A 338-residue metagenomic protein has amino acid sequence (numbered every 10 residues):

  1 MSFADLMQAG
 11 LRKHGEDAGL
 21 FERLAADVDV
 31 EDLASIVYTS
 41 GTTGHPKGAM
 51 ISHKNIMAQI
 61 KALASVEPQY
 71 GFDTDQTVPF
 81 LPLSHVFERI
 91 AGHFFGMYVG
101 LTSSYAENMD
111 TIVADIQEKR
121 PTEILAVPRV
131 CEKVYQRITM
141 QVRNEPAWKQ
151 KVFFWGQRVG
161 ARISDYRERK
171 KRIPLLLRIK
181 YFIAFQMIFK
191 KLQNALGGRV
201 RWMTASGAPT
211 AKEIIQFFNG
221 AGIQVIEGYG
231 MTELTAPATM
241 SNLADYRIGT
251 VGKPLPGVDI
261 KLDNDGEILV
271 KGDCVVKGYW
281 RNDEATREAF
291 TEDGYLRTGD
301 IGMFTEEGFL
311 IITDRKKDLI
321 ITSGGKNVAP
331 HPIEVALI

Functional and structural regions predicted by a protein language model:
M1-A9, R23: Structural core segment of the AMP-binding/adenylate-forming
L11-Y38, H45, Y70-Q76: Conserved pre-ATP/AMP-binding loop-to-beta segment of ANL
L33, T39-T42, T77, P82 (+4 more regions): Conserved S/T- and glycine-rich ATP-binding loop of Class I adenylate-forming
A34-I60: Conserved AMP-binding A3 loop
M57-Q76, L83-F182, Q186-F189, R199: Conserved AMP-binding/adenylation subdomain of ANL enzymes
S104, L177-I179, G198-G266, C274-K277 (+1 more regions): Conserved ATP-binding loop and adjacent catalytic segment of the adenylate-forming AMP-binding
P254-T322, N327: Conserved ATP-binding/catalytic segment of the ANL
